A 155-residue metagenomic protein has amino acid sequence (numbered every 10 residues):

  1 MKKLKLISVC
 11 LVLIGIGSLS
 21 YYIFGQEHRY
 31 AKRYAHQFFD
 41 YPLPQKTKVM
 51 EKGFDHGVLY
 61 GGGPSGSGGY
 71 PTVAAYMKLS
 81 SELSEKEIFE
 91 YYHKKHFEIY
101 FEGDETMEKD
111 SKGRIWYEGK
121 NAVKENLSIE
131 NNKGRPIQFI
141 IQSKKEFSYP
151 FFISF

Functional and structural regions predicted by a protein language model:
K2-F155: An acidic-aromatic pocket/loop used at catalytic or ligand-binding sites
